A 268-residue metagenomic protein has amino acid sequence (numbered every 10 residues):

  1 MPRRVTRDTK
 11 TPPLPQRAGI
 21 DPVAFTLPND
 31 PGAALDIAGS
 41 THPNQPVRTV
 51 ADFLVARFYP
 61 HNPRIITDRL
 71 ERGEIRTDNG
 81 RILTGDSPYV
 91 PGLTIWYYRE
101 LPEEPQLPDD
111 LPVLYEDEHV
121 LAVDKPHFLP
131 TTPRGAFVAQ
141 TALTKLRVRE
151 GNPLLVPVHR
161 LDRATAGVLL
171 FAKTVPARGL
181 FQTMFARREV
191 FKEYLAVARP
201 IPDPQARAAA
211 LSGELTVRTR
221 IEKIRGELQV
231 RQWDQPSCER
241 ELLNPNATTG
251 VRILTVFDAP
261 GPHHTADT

Functional and structural regions predicted by a protein language model:
M1-T268: RNA pseudouridine synthases
